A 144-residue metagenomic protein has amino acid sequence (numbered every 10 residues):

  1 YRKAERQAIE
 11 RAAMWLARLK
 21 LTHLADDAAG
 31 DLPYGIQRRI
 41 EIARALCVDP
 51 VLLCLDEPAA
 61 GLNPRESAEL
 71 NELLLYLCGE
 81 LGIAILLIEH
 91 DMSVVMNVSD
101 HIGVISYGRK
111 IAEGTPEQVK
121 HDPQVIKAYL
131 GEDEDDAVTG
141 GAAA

Functional and structural regions predicted by a protein language model:
Y1-A144: Glycine-rich phosphate-binding loops of nucleotide-dependent enzymes
